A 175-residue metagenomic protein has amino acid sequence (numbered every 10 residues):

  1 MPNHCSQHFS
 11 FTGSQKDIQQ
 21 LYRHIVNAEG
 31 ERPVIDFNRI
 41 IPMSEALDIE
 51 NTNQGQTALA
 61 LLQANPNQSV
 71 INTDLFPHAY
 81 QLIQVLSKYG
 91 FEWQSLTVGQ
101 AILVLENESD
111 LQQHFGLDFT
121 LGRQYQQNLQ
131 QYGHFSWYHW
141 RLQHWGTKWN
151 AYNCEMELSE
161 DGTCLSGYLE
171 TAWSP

Functional and structural regions predicted by a protein language model:
M1-P175: Long, contiguous binding/interaction regions
